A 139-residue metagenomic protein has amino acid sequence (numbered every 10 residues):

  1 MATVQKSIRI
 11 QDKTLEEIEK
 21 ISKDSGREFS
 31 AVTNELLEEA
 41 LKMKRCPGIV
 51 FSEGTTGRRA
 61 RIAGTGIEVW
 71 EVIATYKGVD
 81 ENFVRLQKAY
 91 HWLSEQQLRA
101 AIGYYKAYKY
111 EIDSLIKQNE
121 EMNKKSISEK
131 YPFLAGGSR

Functional and structural regions predicted by a protein language model:
M1-I10: Short Lys/Arg-rich basic patches
D12-A31: Surface-exposed, Lys/Arg-rich phosphate-binding patches that contact polyanionic backbones
R27-E28, Y90-L98: Short, basic interhelical loop/turn and adjoining N-cap of the next helix at nucleic-acid- or acidic-partner-contacting
R27-G48: Short, basic amphipathic alpha-helical segments that act as recognition/interaction helices in nucleic-acid-binding
K42-I67: Short, positively charged interaction helices/loops
P47-V50, E111-E120: Short Lys/Arg-enriched helix C-cap and helix-to-coil transition segments that create basic nucleic-acid-contact patches
G66-V79: Short, amphipathic alpha-helical "recognition" segments used to contact nucleic acids or chromatin
E95-A107: Major-groove recognition helix of helix-turn-helix-like DNA-binding domains
